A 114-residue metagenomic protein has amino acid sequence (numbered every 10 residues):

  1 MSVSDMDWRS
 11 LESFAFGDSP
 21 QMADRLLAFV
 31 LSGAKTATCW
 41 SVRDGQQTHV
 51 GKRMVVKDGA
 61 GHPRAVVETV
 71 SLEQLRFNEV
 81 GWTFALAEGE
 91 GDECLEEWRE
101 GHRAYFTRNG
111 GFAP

Functional and structural regions predicted by a protein language model:
M1-V66, V70-P114: Mixed-charge, low-complexity intrinsically disordered regions
